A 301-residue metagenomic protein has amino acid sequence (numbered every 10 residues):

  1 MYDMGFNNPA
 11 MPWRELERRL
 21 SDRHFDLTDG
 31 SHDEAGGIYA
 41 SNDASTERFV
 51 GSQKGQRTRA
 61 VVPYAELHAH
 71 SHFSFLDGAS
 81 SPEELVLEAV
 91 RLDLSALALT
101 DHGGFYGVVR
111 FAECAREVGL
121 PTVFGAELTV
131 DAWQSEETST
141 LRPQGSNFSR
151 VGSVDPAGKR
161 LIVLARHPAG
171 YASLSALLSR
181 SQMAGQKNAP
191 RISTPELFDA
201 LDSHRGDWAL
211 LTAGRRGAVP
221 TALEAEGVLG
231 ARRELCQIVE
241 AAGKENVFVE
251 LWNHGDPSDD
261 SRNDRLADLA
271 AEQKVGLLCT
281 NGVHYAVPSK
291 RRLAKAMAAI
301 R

Functional and structural regions predicted by a protein language model:
M1-R301: Phosphodiester-processing cores and adjacent nucleic acid-binding clamps
